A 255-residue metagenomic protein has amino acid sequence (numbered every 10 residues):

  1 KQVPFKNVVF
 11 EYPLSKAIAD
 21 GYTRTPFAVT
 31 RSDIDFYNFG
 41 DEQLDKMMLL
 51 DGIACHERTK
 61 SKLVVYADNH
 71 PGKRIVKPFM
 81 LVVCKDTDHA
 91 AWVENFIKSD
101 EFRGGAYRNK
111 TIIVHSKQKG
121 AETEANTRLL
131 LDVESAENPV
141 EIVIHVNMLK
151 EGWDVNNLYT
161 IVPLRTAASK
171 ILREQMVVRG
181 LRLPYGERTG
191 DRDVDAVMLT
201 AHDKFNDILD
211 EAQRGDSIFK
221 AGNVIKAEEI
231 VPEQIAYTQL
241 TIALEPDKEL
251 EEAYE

Functional and structural regions predicted by a protein language model:
Q2-F79, A91-N109, E122-R128, D132-E141 (+1 more regions): Helicase-associated low-complexity regulatory tails and linkers flanking the ATPase motor
P13, H145-M148, P163: Short, hydrophobic/aromatic alpha-helical segments in well-folded domains
L81-V83: Short hydrophobic/aromatic beta-strand micro-patches that form the beta-sheet surface supporting nucleotide- or nucleic
K85-T87, T111-E124, V146-K150: Conserved helicase motor
V143-L158, V178-G180: SF2 helicase motor core recognition
Y159-T166: Short helix/strand-bridging catalytic loops that position acidic/His residues to coordinate divalent metals and engage
